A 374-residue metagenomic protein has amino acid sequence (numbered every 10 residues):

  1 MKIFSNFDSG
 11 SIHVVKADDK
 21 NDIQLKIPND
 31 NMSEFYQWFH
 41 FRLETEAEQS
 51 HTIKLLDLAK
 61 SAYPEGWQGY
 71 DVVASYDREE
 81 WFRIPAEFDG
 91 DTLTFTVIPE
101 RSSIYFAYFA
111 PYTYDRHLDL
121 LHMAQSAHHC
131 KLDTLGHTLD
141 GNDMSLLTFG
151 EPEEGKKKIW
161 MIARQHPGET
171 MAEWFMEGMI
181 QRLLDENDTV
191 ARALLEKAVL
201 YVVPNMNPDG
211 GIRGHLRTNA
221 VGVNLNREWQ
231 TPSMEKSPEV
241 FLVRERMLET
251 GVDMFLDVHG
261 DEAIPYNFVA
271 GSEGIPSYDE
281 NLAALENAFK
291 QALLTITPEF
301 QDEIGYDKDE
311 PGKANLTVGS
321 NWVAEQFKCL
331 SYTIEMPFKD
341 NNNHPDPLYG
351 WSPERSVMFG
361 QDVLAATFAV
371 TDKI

Functional and structural regions predicted by a protein language model:
M1-E100, I104: Extreme N-terminal flexible tails
L58, F109-P111, F149: Beta-hairpin (beta-strand-turn-beta-strand) motif
A62-G69, R116-D119, K156: A short, polar/proline- and glycine-enriched secondary-structure boundary/capping micro-motif
Y63-P64, A107, Y114-H117, E169-M171 (+2 more regions): Short helix/loop capping segments that flank catalytic or ligand/cofactor-binding pockets
A86-G136: Extended acidic/polar, glycine-enriched regions that form or flank non-catalytic beta-rich accessory modules
H129-F149, E154-L316, S320-A324, S331-M336 (+2 more regions): Active-site/substrate-binding loop(s) of hydrolase catalytic cores
C329-L330, V357: C-terminal folded domains that constitute the principal catalytic or ligand-binding module of multi-domain proteins
N343-I374: His/Asp/Glu-rich mid-to-C-terminal helical/loop segments that flank catalytic regions of hydrolases
